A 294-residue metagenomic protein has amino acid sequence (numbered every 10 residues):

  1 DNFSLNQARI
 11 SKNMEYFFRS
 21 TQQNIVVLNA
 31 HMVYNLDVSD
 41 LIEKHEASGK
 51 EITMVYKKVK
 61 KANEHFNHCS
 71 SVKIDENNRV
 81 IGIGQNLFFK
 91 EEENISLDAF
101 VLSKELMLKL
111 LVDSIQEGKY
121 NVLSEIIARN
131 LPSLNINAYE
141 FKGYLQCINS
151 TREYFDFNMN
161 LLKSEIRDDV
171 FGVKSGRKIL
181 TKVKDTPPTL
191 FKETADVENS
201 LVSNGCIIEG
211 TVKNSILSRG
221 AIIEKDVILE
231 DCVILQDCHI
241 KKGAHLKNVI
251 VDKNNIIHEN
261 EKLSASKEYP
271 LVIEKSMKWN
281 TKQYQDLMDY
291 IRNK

Functional and structural regions predicted by a protein language model:
D1-N160, I273-E274, I291-K294: Unchanged
E105, D113-K294: Left-handed beta-helix
